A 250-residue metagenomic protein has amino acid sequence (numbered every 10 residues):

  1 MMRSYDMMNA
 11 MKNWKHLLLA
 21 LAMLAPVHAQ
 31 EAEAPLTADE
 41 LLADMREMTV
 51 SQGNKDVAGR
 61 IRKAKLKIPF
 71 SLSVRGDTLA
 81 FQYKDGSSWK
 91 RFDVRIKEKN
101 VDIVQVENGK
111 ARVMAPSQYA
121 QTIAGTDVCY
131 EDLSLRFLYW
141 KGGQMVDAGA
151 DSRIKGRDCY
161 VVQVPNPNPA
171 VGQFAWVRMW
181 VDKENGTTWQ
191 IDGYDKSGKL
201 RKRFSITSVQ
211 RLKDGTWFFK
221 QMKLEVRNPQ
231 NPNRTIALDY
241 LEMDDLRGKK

Functional and structural regions predicted by a protein language model:
D6-L18: Bacterial N-terminal signal peptides that target proteins for export
L18-P26: Bacterial N-terminal signal peptides
V27-E31: Boundary at the C-terminal end of the N-terminal hydrophobic targeting segment
A32-D44, V50-G53, E98-N100, V104-A175 (+1 more regions): Flexible, processing/modification-adjacent segments and terminal tails in exported/periplasmic/extracellular proteins
L36-N108: N-terminal mature ectodomain segment of secretory-pathway/periplasmic proteins
P69-R75, D93-I96, Q144-S152, T207-Q210: Short, exposed beta-strand/loop patches in secreted or surface proteins that constitute
K155-K250: Gly/Pro-enriched, hydrophobic low-complexity segments that function as extracytoplasmic propeptides/linkers
